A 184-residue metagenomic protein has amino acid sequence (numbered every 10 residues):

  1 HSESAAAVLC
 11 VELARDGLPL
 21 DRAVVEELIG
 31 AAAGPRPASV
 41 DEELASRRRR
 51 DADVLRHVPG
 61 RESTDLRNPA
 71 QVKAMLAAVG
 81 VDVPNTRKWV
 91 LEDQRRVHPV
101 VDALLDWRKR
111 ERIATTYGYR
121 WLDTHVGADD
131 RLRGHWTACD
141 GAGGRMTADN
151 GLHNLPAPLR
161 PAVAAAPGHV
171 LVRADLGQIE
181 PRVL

Functional and structural regions predicted by a protein language model:
H1-P158, A164, G168-V170, G177-E180: Conserved "right-hand" nucleotidyltransferase catalytic core of DNA-directed polymerases
V183-L184: A short beta-strand element within the Helicase C-terminal
